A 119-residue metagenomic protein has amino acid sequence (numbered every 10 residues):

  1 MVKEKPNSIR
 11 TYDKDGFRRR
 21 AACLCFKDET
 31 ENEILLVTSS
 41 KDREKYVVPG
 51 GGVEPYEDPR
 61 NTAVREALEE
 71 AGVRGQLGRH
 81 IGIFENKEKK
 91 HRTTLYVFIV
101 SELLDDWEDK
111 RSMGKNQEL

Functional and structural regions predicted by a protein language model:
M1-A22: Acidic, metal-coordinating catalytic segment for phosphate/diphosphate chemistry, firing primarily on the Nudix
R19-A21, N32, T93-T94: Change "...and in nucleic-acid phosphodiester-cleaving endonucleases..." to "...and in nucleic-acid processing enzymes
C25, T38, V97-I99: Short, well-ordered beta-strand micro-motif
C25-T30, H91: Short polar catalytic/cofactor-binding loops
E29-V73: Conserved Nudix-box catalytic region and its N-terminal flanking loop in Nudix hydrolases and closely related
G72-I83: A short coil-to-beta-strand element that immediately follows conserved catalytic motifs
I83-D106, R111, Q117-L119: Active-site-adjacent beta-strand/loop module that shapes the phosphate/pyrophosphate-binding cleft
